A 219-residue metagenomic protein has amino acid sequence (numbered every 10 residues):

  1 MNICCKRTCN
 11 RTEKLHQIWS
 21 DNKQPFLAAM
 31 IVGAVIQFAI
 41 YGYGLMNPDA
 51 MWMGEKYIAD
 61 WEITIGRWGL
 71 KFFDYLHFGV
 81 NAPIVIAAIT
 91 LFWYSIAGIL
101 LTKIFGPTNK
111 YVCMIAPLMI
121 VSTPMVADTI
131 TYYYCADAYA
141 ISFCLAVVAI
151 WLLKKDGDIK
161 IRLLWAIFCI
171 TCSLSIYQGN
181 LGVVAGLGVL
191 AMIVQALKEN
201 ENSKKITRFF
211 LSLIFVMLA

Functional and structural regions predicted by a protein language model:
M1-W19: Short, Lys/Arg-rich, polar N-terminal cytosolic tail immediately upstream of the first transmembrane signal-anchor
I18-N47, V216-A219: Transmembrane signal-anchor helices characteristic of membrane glycosylation enzymes that use polyprenol
V35-E55, W61-F73: Extracytoplasmic catalytic/substrate-binding loops of multi-pass membrane glycan-assembly enzymes
D60-I84, A88-W93: Short hydrophobic/aromatic helix or loop-helix immediately within or flanking a transmembrane segment in polytopic
I63, R67, T90-W93, Y111-K154 (+2 more regions): Membrane-interface micro-motifs in multi-pass membrane enzymes
A97-M114, K155-K160: Transmembrane alpha-helical segments of multipass membrane enzymes and assembly factors that act on membrane-embedded
A146-L163, Q195-E201: Membrane-interface transmembrane helices that cradle and orient dolichyl/undecaprenyl
V183-M217: Perimembrane helix-loop-helix junctions
